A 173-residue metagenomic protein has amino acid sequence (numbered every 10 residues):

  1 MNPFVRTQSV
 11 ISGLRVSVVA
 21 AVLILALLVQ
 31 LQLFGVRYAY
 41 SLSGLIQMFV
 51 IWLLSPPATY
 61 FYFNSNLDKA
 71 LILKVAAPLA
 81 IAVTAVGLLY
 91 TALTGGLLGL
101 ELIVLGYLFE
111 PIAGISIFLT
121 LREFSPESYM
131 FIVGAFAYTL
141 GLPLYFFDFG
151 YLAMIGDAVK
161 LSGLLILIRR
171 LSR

Functional and structural regions predicted by a protein language model:
M1-R173: Hydrophobic, aromatic-enriched alpha-helical segments typical of multi-pass transmembrane helices
